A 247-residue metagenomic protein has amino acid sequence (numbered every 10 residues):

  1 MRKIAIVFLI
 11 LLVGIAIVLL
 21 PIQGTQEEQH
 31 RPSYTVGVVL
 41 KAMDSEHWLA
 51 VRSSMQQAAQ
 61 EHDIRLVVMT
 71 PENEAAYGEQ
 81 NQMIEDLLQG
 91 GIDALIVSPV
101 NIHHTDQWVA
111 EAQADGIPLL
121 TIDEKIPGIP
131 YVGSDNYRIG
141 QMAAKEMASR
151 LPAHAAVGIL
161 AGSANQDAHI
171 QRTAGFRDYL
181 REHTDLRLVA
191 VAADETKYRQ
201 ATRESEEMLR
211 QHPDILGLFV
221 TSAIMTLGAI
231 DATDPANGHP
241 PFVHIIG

Functional and structural regions predicted by a protein language model:
M1-T35, E111-I117: Short, low-complexity disordered leader/linker segments with a strong preference for bacterial N-terminal type II
P32-T35, A153-V157, V243: Nucleotide donor/acceptor-binding cores
G37-S54, A58, H62, V67-N81 (+4 more regions): Extracytoplasmic "Venus flytrap"
H47-I64, I139-A143, D167-R187, Q200-S205 (+1 more regions): Short, solvent-exposed amphipathic alpha-helices that sit in or adjacent to ligand/effector-binding or catalytic
L66, G116-L119, L188: Hydrophobic beta-strand scaffold residues
Q80, V132-V157, Q171, R199-T202: Hydrophobic alpha-helical segments within soluble ligand-binding/sensing domains
L88, D93-Q113, F176, D194-G247: Hydrophobic alpha-helical
N101-R138, A156: Flexible loop/hinge segments that line or gate small-molecule binding clefts
